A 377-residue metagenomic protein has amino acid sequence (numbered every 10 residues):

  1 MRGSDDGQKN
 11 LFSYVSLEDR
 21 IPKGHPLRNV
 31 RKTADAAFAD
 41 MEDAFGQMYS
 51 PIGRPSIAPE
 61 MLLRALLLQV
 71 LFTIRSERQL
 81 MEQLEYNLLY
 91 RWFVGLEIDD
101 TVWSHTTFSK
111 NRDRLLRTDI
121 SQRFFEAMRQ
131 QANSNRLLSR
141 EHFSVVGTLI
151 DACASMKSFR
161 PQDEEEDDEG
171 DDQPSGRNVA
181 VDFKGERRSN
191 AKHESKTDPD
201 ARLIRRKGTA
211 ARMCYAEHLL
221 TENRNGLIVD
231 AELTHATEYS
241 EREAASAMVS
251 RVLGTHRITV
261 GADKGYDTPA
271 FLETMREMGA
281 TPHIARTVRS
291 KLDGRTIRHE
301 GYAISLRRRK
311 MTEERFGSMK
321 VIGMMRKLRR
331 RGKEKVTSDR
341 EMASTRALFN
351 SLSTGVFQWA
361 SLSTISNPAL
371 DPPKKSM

Functional and structural regions predicted by a protein language model:
M1-A36, S175-R177, V181, S290 (+2 more regions): Charged, often Cys/His-bearing segments associated with DNA-binding zinc-finger transcription factors
R2-D5, V30-L137, A152: Basic, low-complexity intrinsically disordered segments
H25, V30, L63-A65, L80 (+10 more regions): Short, conserved catalytic/metal-binding motifs centered on acidic residues
G53-I57, G261-P269, R289-S290: Acidic, metal-coordinating catalytic cores used for nucleic-acid/nucleotide bond scission and strand-transfer chemistry
E85, V94-R276: Polybasic low-complexity intrinsically disordered regions
R91-S109, P282-I284, S290-S305: Phosphate-backbone recognition surface of nucleic-acid-processing proteins
I304-P373: Basic, amphipathic alpha-helical segments enriched in Lys/Arg and hydrophobic/aromatic residues
